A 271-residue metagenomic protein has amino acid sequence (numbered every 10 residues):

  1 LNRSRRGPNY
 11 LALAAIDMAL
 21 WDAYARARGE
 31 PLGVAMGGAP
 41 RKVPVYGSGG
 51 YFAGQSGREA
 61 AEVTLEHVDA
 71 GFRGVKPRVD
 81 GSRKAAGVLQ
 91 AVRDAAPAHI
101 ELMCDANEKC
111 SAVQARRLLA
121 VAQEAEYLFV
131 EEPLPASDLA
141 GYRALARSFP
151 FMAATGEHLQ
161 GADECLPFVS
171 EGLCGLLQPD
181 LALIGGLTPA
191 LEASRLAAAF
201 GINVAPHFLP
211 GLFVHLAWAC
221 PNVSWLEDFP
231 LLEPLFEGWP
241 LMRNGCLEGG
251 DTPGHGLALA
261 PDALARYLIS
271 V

Functional and structural regions predicted by a protein language model:
L1-L102, N107-K109, V113-R116, A120-E124 (+1 more regions): N-terminal capping/lid subdomain adjacent to the active-site entrance of alpha/beta enzymes
R3, L11, G47, E132 (+5 more regions): A general structural-boundary detector
A12, Q55, C110, P133-L134 (+3 more regions): Residues that cap or flank secondary-structure elements
Y46-S48, K76-R78, M103-N107, E131-P133 (+3 more regions): A cross-family glycoside hydrolase active-site/sugar-binding cleft signature
G57, D80-A96, S111-Q114, P133-A146 (+2 more regions): Active-site-adjacent beta->alpha loops and helix N-cap segments on the catalytic face of soluble alpha/beta enzymes
R73-G81, A125-E131, L173-P179: Active-site groove signature of glycoside hydrolases
E126, S137-C246: Shared catalytic-loop signature of beta/alpha-barrel
